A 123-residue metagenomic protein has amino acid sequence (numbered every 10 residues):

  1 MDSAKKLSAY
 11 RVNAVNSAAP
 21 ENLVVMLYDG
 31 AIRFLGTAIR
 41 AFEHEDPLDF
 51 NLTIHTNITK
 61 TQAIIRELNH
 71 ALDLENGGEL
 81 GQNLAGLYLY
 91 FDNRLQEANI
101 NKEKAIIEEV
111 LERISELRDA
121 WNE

Functional and structural regions predicted by a protein language model:
M1-L23, L27, E109-E123: Short terminal interaction segments
S17-F50: N-terminal first-folded block
D29-I32, T59-Q62, R66, L89 (+2 more regions): Generic structural signal for well-ordered, non-transmembrane alpha-helical segments in soluble/cytosolic regions
A31, G77-Y88: Short, well-ordered alpha-helical segments that carry or flank key catalytic/ligand-binding motifs at enzyme/regulatory
R40-L68: Alpha-helical segments in soluble extracytoplasmic regions
L52-H55, G81-G86, I107-E112: Short, charged, amphipathic alpha-helical segments
I64-G81: Short, solvent-exposed, charged loop/turn and helix-capping segments that join or cap alpha-helices on peripheral
L95-L111: Amphipathic, charged alpha-helical scaffolds that flank and support histidine-based chemistry in signaling
